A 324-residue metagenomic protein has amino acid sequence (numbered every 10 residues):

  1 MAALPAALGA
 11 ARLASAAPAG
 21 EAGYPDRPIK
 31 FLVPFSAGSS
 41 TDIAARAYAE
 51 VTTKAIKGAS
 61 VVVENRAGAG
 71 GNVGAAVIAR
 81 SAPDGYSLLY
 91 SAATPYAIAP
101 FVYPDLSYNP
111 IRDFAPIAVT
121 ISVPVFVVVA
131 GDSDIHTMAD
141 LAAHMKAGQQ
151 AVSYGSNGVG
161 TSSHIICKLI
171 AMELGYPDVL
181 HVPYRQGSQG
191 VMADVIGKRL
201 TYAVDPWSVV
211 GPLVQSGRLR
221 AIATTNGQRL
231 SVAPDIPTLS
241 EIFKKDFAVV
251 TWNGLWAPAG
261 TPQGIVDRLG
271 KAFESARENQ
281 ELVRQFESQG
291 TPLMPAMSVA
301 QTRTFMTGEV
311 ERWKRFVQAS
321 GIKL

Functional and structural regions predicted by a protein language model:
M1-P18: N-terminal export signals
A16-R112, G175-V204, L213, A296 (+1 more regions): N-terminal (or domain-start) structured segment
D26-P28, Q263-L324: An extracytoplasmic/periplasmic, membrane-proximal ligand-sensing/linker region
I29, G38, A45, V63 (+11 more regions): Residue-level signal for nonpolar/aromatic packing positions in well-ordered secondary structure
R80-Y86, F101-G190, L239, W252-Q285: Hinge/capping helix and adjacent helix->loop/strand transition within the periplasmic-binding protein
T94-D105, L169-E173, T201-I236: A ligand-binding cleft/hinge motif common to bilobed small-molecule-binding domains
S122, V209-E278, G308-E311, F316: C-terminal lobe and pocket-closing loops of periplasmic/extracytoplasmic Venus-flytrap solute-binding proteins
